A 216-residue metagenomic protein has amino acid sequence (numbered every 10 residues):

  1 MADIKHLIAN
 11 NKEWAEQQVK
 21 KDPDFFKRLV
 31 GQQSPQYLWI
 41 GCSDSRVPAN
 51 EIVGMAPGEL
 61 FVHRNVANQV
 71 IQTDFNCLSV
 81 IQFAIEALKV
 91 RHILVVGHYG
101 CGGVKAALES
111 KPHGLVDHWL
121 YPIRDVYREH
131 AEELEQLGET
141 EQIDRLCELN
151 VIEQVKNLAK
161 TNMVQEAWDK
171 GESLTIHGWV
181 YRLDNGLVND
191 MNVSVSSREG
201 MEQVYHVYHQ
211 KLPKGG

Functional and structural regions predicted by a protein language model:
M1-P35, A67-R91, G102-G216: Divalent-metal-activated hydrolytic enzyme cores
Q18-E59: N-terminal short beta-loop-beta anion/metal-coordinating cradle
I40-C42, R64, L94-H98, H177-R182: Short beta-strand segments
P48-N76: A glycine-rich, hydrophobic loop/mini-helix early in the fold
